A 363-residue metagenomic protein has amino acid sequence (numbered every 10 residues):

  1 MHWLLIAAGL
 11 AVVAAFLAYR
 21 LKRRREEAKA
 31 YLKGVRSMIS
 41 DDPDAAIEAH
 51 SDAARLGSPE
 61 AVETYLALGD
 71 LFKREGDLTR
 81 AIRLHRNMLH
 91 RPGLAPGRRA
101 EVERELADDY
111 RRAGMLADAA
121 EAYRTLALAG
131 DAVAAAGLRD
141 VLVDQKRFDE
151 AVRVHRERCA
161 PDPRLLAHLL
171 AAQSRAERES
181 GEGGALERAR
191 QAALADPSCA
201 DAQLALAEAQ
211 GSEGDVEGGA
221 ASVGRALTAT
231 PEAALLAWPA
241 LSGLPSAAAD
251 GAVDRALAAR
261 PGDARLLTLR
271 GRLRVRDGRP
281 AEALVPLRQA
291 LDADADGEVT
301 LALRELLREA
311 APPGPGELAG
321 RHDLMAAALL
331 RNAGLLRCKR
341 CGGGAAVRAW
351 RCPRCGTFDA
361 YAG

Functional and structural regions predicted by a protein language model:
M1-K29, L116, E121, L128-P161 (+2 more regions): Long, contiguous interaction/recruitment modules in multidomain scaffold/adaptor proteins
E26-P59, A67-H90, E105-M115, A172-G181: Alpha-helical segment of the N-proximal tetratricopeptide repeat
K33, L68, L106, L138 (+7 more regions): Structural register within alpha-helical repeat arrays
S37, F72, Y110, L142 (+5 more regions): Residue at a conserved register position within TPR or TPR-like alpha-solenoid repeats
D52-A54, N87-M88, T125-L126, E157-R158 (+4 more regions): Canonical positions in the second alpha-helix
E60-A61, D131-V133, L166, C199 (+3 more regions): Residue-level recognition of tetratricopeptide repeat
T64, R98, V102, A134-A135 (+5 more regions): TPR alpha-solenoid repeat register
